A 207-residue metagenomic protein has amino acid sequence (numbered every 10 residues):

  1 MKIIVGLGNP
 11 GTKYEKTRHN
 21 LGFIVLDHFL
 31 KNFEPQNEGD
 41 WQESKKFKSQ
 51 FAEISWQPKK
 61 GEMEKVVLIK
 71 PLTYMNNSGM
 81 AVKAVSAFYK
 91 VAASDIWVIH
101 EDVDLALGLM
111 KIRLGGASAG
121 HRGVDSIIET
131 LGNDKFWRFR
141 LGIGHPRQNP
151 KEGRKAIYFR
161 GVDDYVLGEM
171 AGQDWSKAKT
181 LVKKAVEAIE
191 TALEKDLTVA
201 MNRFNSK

Functional and structural regions predicted by a protein language model:
K2-G115, V124-R140, G144-D164, G168 (+1 more regions): Nucleotide and nucleotide-moiety/phosphate-recognizing core
S118: Phosphate- and other anionic-substrate recognition elements at nucleic-acid/protein interfaces
